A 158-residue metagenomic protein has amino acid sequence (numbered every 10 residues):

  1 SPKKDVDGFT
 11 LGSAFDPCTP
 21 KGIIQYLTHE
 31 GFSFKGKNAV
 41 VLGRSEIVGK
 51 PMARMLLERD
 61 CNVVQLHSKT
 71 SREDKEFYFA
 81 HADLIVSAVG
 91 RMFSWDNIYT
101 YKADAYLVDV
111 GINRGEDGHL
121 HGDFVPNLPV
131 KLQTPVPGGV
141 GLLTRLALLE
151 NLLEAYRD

Functional and structural regions predicted by a protein language model:
S1-T10, A103, V108-D158: Rossmann-fold NAD(P)-binding glycine/threonine-rich loop
P2-L11, L56-V64: Short, Lys/Arg-enriched charge-dense amphipathic segments
A14: A cross-family phosphate/adenosyl-ligand binding-site feature
P17-Y106, G115, H119-F124, L128: Glycine-rich phosphate/diphosphate-binding loop of Rossmann-like nucleotide-binding domains
